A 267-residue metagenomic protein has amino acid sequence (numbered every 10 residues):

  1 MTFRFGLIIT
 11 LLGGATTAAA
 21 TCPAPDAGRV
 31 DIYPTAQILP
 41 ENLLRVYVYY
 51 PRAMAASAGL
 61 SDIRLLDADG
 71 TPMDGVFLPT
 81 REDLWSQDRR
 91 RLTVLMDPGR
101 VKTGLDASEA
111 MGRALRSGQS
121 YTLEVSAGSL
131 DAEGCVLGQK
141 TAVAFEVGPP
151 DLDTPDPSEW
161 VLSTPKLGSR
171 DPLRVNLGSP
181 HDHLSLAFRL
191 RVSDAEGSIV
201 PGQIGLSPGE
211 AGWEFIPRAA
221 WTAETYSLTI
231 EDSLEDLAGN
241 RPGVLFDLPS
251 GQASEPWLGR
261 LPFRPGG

Functional and structural regions predicted by a protein language model:
R4-A15: Bacterial N-terminal signal peptides
T21-G267: Acidic, low-complexity Ser/Thr/Gly/Pro-rich repeat segments typical of extracellular/periplasmic and surface-exposed
